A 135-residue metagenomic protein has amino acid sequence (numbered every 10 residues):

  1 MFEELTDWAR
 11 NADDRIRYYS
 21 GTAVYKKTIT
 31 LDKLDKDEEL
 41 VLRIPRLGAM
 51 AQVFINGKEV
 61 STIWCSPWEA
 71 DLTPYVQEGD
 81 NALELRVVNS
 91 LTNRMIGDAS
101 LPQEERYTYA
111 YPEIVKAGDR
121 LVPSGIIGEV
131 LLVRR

Functional and structural regions predicted by a protein language model:
M1-T22, V76-R135: An acidic-aromatic loop/edge-strand motif
Y19-D32, W68-A70: Short beta-strands within extracellular/lumenal beta-sheet-rich domains
T22-V24, D37, C65, D80: A general secondary-structure signal for short beta-strands and their flanking turns/coil in non-transmembrane regions
Y25, A49, S66, I126: Residues that flank catalytic or metal-binding motifs in active/ligand-binding sites
I29-N56, L83-V87: Aromatic-lined ligand-binding clefts that engage carbohydrates, nucleic acids, or primary amines
L31-K33, P74, R134: Short, low-complexity Ser/Thr-rich regulatory SLiMs
V60-S61: Short hydrophobic beta-strand segments in globular cytosolic domains
W64-V76: A short, polar/charged loop-to-alpha-helix boundary motif
